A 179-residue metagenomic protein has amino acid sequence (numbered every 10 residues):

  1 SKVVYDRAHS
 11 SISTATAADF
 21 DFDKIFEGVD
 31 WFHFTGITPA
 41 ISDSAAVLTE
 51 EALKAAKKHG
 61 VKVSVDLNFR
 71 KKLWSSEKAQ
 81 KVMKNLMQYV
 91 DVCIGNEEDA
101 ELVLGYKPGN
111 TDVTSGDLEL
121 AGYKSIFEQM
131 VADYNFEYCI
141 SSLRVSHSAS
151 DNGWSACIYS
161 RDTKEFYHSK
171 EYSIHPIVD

Functional and structural regions predicted by a protein language model:
S1-I37: Conserved N-terminal subdomain of the carbohydrate kinase-like
A8, I37, N68-K72, E98 (+1 more regions): Active-site beta-loop-alpha junctions enriched in small/polar residues
S11-S13, A40-I41, R70-W74, S146-A149: Short, small-residue-enriched loops and turns at beta-alpha junctions that line or gate enzyme active sites
T49-A55: Histidine-anchored nucleotide/phosphate-binding helix
A55-K62, Y134-E137: A short helix->loop->beta-strand "cap" motif at the edges of active sites that frequently abuts
V63-V65, C93: Hydrophobic faces of well-ordered beta-strands that scaffold small-molecule active sites in alpha/beta enzyme cores
L73-T163: Conserved phosphate/ATP/ADP-binding segment of small-molecule kinases
S148, E171-D179: Short glycine/threonine-rich catalytic loop with a Thr-x-Gly-x-Asp
